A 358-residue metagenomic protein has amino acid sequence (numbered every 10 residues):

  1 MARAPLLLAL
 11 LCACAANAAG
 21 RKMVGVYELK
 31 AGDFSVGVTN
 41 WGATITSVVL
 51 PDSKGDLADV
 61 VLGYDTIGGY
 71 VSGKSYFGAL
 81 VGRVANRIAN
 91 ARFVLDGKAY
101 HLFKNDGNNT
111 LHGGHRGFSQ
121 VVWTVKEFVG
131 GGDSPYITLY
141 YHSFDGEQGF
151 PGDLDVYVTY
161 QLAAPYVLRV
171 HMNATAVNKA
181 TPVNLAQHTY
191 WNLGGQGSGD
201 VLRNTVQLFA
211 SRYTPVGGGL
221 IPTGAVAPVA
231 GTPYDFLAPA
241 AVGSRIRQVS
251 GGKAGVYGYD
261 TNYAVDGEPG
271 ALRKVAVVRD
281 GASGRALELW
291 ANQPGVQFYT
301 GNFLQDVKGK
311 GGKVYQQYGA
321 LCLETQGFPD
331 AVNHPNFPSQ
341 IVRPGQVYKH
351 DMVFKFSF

Functional and structural regions predicted by a protein language model:
P5, A9-F358: An exposed, glycine/acidic-rich loop-and-rim segment of catalytic or binding clefts
